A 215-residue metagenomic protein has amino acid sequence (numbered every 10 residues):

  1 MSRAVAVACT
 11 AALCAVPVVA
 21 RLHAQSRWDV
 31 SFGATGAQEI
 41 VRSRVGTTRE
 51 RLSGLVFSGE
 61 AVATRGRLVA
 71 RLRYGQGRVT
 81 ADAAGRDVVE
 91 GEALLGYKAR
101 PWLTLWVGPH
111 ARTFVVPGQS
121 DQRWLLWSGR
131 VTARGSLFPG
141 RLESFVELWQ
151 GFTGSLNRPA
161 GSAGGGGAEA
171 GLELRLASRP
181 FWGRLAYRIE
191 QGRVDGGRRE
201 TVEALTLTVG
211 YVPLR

Functional and structural regions predicted by a protein language model:
M1-D29, L214-R215: Cleavable N-terminal export/targeting peptides
A4, L22-A24, L72-Y74, L176 (+2 more regions): Positively charged, low-complexity intrinsically disordered regions
L22-T80, T206, G210-L214: Short glycine/proline- and aromatic-enriched beta-strand/turn motifs that initiate or cap beta-hairpins
L52-V56, R86-E90, W124-L126, A163-G167 (+1 more regions): Membrane-spanning beta-strands of outer-membrane beta-barrel proteins
V56-E60, E90-L94, S128-T132, G167-G171 (+1 more regions): Membrane-embedded beta-strand positions in outer-membrane beta-barrel channels/transporters
R67, R100-L103, R112-R199, G210-R215: Outer-membrane beta-barrel transmembrane domain signature
V69-K98: Surface-exposed loop and membrane-interface regions of Gram-negative outer-membrane beta-barrel proteins
